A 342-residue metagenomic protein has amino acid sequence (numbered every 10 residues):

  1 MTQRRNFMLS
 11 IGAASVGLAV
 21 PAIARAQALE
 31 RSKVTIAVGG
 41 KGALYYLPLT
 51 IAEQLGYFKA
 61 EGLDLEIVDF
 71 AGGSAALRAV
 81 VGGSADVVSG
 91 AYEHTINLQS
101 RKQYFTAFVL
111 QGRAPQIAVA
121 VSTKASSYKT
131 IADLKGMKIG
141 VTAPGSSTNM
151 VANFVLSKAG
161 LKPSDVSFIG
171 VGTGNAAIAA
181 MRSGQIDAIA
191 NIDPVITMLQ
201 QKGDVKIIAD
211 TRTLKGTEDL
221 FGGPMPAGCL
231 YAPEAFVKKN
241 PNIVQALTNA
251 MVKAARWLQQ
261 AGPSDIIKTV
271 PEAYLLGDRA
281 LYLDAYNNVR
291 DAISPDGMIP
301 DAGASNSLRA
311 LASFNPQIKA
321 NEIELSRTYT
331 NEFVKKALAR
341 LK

Functional and structural regions predicted by a protein language model:
M1-A14: N-terminal secretory signal peptides and thylakoid transit peptides that target proteins across membranes
M1-T2, I23-A28, K342: Basic/polar N-terminal segments that are highly enriched at the extreme N-terminus, encompassing both cleavable
A19-P21: N-terminal signal peptide c-region/cleavage motif recognized by signal peptidases
A26-T173, S183-D193, T197, D204 (+2 more regions): Short, glycine-/small- and polar/acidic-enriched structural segments that line small-molecule recognition paths
G40, L220-F221, I299-P300: Short Gly/Pro-enriched turn/cap motifs at secondary-structure boundaries
A176-A179, S183-E272: Pocket-lining segment of extracytoplasmic ligand-binding domains
V237-I318: Secondary-structure end/capping motifs
L308-K342: Conserved C-terminal helix/tail region of periplasmic/extracytoplasmic solute-binding proteins
